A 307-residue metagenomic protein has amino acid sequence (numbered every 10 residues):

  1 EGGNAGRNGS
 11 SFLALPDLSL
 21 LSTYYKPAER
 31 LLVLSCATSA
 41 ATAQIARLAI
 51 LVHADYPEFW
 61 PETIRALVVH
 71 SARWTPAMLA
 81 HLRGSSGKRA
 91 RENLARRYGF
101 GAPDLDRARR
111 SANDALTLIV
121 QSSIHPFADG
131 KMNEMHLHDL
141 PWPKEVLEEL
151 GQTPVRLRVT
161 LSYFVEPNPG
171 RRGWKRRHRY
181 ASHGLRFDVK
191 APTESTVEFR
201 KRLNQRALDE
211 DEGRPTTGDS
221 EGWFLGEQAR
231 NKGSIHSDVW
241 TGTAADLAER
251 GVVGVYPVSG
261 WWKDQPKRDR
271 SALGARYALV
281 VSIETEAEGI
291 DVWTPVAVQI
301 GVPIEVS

Functional and structural regions predicted by a protein language model:
E1-T42, A46: Extracellular S/T/G-rich loop segment that most often corresponds to the catalytic His/Ser-adjacent loop
Q44-D55: Alpha-helical metal-binding/catalytic segments enriched in His/Glu/Asp
P57-L82: An often Trp-containing, charged/polar helix-loop segment at the C-terminal end of enzyme catalytic cores
W74-H81, R96, H183-A191: Eukaryote-specific, cytoplasm-facing alpha-helical/coiled-coil scaffolding segments in long proteins
R89-F187: Secreted peptidase-domain scaffold signal
N113-P143, D211-G242: Generic detector of solvent-exposed, compositionally biased contiguous segments
P154-Q228, K232: Extended low-complexity, serine/threonine- and proline-enriched intrinsically disordered segments
K175-F199, G213, V239-S307: C-terminal edge strands of extracellular/lumenal beta-sandwich accessory domains
